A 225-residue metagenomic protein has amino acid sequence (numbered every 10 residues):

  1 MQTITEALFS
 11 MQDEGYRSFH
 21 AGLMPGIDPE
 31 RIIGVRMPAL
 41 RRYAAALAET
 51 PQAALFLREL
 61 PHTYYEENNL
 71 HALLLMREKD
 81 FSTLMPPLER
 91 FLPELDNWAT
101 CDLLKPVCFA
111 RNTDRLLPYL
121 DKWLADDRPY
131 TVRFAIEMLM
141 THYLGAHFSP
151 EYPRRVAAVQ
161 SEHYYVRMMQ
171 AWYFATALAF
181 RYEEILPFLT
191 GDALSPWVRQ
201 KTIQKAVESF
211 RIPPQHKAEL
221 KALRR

Functional and structural regions predicted by a protein language model:
M1-R225: Alpha-helical scaffold domains
